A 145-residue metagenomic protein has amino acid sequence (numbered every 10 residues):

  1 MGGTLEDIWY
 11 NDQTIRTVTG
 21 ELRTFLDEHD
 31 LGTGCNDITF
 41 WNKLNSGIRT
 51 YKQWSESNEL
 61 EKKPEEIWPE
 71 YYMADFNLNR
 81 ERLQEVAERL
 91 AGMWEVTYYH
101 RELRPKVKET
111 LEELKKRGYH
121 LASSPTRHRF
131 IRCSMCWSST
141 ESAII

Functional and structural regions predicted by a protein language model:
M1-N42: Active-site neighborhood of HAD-like aspartate-dependent phosphohydrolases
W9-D12, S55-E56, Y98: Short, solvent-exposed loop/turn segments at secondary-structure boundaries
T17-E21, I67-E70, E109: Alpha-helical elements of Rossmann-like donor-binding domains used by nucleotide-donor carbohydrate transfer enzymes
F25, Y71-Y72, E113, C136: Residues within well-ordered alpha helices
D30, N77, K115-G118, E141: Glycine-centered loop/turn motif at secondary-structure junctions
L31-A91: A metal-dependent, Asp-based hydrolase signature
A87-L103, V107-S138: Substrate-recognition element of Asp-dependent hydrolases with the DxDx(T/V) motif
S139-I145: Structural recognition of alpha->loop->beta junctions
